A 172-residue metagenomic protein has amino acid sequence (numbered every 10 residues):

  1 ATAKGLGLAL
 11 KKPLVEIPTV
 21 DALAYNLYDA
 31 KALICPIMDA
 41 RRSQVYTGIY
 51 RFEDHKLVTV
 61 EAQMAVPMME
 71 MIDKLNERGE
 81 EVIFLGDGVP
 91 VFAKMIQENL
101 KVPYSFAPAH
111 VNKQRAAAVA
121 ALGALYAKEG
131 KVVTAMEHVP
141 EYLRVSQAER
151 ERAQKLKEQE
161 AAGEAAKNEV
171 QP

Functional and structural regions predicted by a protein language model:
A1-K12: DPxDG-like acidic metal-binding loop motif
G5, N26, E70, K74 (+4 more regions): Alpha-helical scaffold segments in soluble metabolic enzymes
G5-G7, G48, G79, G86-G88 (+3 more regions): Residue-identity detector for glycine
G7, Q44-V45, D54, Q147 (+1 more regions): Sequence-pattern detector for short linear motifs and compositional/periodic biases rather than a specific fold
G7, T19-A22, I37, Q44 (+5 more regions): Residue-level preference for alpha-helix termini and adjacent loops
P13-K113, N168-V170: Surface "functional belts" at beta-alpha junctions
S105-P172: Acyltransferase
